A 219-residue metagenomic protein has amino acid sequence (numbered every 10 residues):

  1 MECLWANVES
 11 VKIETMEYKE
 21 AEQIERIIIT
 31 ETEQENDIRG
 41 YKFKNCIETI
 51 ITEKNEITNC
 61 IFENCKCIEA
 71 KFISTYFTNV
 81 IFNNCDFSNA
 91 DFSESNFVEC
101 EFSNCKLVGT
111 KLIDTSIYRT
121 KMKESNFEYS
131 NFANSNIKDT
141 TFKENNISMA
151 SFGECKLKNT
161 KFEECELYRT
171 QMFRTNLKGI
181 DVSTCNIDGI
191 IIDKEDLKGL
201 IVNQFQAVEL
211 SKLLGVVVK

Functional and structural regions predicted by a protein language model:
C3-K219: Tandem repeat scaffolds
